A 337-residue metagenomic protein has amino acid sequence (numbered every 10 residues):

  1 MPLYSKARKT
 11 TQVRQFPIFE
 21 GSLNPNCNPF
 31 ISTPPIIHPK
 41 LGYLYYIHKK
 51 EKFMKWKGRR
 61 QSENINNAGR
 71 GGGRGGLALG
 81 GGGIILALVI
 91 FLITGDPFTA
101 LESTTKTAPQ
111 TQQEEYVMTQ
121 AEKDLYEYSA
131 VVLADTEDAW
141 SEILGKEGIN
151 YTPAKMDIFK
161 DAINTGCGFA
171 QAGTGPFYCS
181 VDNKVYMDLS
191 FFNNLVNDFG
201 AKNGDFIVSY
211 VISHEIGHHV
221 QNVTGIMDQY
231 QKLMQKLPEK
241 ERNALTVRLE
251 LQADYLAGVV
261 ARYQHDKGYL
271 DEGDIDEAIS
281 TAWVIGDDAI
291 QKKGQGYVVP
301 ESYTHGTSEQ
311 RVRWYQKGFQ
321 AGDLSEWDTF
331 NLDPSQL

Functional and structural regions predicted by a protein language model:
H38-V117: Long amphipathic alpha-helical segments used for membrane anchoring, targeting, substrate engagement, or oligomerization
K123, E127-Y151, E241-A244, R248-Q291: Short helix/loop segments within enzyme catalytic domains that coordinate or immediately flank catalytic cofactors
W140, Y210-V223, D254: Active-site recognition of the HExxH zinc-binding catalytic motif
A162-D188: Catalytic zinc-binding patch centered on the HExxH motif and its immediate surroundings that defines zinc-dependent
N193-Y210, A244-L245: Short pre-active-site segment immediately N-terminal to the catalytic Zn-binding motif
I216-Q231, H265: Catalytic Zn2+-binding segment of zinc metalloproteases
I285-L337: Pan-zinc metallopeptidase signature
